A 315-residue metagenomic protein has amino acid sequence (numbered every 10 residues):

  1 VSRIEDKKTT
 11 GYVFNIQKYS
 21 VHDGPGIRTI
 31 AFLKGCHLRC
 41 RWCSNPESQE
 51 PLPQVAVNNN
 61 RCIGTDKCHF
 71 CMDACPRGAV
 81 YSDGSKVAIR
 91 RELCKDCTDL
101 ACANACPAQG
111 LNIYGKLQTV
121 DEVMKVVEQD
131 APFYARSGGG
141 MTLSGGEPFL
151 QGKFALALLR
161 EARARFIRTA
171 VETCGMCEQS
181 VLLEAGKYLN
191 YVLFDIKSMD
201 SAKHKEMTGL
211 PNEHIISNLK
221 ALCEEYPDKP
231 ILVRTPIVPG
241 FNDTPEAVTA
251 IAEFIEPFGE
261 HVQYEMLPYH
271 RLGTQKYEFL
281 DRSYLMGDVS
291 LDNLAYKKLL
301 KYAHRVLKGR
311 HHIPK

Functional and structural regions predicted by a protein language model:
V1-P25, D228, I237-K315: Auxiliary Fe-S-binding modules of radical SAM enzymes
V13-K67, A88-D96: N-terminal pre-triad scaffold of radical SAM enzymes
R41-S48, H69-A88, D99-K116: Iron-sulfur cluster-binding cysteine motifs and their immediate structural context in ferredoxin-like electron-transfer
V57-N59, K205-P211, L280-V289: Short glycine-enriched, charge-decorated loop/helix-capping segments at active-site entrances that position
K86, G115, E147, M207 (+2 more regions): Pocket-edge positions in alpha/beta enzyme catalytic cores
L93, K116-E122: FAD-binding FR-type
D121-L272, K276-F279: Conserved AdoMet/S-adenosylmethionine-binding subsite of the radical SAM
